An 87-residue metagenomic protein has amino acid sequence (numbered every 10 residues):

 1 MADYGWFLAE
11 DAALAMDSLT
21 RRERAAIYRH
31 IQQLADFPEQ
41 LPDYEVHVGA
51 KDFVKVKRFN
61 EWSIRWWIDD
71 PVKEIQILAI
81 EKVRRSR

Functional and structural regions predicted by a protein language model:
M1-G5, A13-L14, S18, A25-R29 (+1 more regions): Enriched for short, Lys/Arg-rich terminal
S18-R21, D36: Secondary-structure boundary motif
Q32-R58: A short, surface-exposed loop/turn module that caps and links secondary-structure elements
